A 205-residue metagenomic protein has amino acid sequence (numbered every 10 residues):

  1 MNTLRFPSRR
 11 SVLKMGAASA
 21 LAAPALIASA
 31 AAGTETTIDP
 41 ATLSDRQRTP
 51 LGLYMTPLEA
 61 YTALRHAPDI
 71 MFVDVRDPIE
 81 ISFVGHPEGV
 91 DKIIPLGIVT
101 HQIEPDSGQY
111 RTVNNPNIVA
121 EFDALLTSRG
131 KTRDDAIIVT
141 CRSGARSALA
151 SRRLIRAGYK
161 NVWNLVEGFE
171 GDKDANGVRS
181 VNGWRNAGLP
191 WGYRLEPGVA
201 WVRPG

Functional and structural regions predicted by a protein language model:
N2-A18, A23-H66, S82-A136, S147-G205: Rhodanese-like catalytic fold shared by cysteine-dependent sulfurtransferases and DSP/PTP-type phosphatases
M71-R76: Short hydrophobic beta-strand that contains or immediately precedes a catalytic carboxylate
T140: Short, surface-exposed ligand- or partner-binding patches at beta-edge/loop junctions that are enriched in aromatics
G144: Conserved G/P- and acidic residue-centered "switch" motifs that form tight phosphate/ATP-binding loops in soluble
